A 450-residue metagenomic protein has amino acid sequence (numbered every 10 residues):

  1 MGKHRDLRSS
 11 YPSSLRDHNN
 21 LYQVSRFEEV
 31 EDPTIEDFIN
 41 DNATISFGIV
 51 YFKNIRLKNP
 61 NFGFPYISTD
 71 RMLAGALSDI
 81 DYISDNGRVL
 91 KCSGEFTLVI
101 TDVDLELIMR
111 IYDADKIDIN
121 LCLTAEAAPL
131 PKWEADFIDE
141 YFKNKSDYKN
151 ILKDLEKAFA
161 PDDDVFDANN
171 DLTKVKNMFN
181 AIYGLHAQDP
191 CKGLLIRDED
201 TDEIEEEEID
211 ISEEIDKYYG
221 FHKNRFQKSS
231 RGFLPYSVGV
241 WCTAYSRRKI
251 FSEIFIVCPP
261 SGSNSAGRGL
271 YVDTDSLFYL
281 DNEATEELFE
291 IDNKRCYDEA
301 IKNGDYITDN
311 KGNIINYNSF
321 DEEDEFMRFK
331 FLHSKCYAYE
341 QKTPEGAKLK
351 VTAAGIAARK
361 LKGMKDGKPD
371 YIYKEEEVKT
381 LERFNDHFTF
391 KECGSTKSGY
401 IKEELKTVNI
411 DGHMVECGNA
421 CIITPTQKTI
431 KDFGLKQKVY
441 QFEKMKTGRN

Functional and structural regions predicted by a protein language model:
M1-N450: Conserved acidic
